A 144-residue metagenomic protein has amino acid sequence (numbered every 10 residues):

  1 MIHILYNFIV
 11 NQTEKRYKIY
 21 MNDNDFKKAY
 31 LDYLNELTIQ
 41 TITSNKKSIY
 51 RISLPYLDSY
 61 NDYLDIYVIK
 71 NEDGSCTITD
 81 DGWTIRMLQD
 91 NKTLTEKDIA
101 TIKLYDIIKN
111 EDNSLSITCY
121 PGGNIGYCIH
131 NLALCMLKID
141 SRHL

Functional and structural regions predicted by a protein language model:
Y6-N11, Y17-K18: Short, positively charged and aromatic/hydrophobic N-terminal segments
I19-T79: N-terminal ordered "arm"
Y30-L34, K97-L104, I129, M136-I139: Generic hydrophobic, helix-prone segments enriched in Leu/Val/Ile
L34-N35, S116, G123: Terminal targeting/leader modules
I39-I52, I108-S114, S141-L144: Short glycine-rich, low-complexity/disordered patches
Y63-T118: Intrinsically disordered, low-complexity regulatory segments enriched in Ser/Thr/Pro and charged residues
C119-L144: Solvent-exposed, charged helical/coil patches that constitute nucleic-acid or partner-interaction surfaces
